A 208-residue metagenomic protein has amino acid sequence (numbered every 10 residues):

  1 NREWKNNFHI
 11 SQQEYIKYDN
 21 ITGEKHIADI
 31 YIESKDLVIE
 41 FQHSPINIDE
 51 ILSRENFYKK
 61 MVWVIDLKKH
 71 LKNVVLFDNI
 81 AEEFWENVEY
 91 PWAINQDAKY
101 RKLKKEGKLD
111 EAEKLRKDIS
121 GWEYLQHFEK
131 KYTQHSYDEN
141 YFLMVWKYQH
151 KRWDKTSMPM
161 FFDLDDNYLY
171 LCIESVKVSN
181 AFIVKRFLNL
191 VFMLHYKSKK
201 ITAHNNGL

Functional and structural regions predicted by a protein language model:
R2-S53, K69-K72, L76-I80: Active-site metal-binding core of divalent-cation-utilizing nuclease and nuclease-like domains
I30, I39, M61, M160-F162 (+1 more regions): Generic structural hydrophobic/aromatic packing signal, biased to beta-strands
L52-K60: Short, surface-exposed basic-aromatic patches at helix termini and helix-loop junctions that form
V64-L67: Generic beta-sheet signal
L71-L208: Non-catalytic C-terminal interaction segments of nucleic acid-processing enzymes
